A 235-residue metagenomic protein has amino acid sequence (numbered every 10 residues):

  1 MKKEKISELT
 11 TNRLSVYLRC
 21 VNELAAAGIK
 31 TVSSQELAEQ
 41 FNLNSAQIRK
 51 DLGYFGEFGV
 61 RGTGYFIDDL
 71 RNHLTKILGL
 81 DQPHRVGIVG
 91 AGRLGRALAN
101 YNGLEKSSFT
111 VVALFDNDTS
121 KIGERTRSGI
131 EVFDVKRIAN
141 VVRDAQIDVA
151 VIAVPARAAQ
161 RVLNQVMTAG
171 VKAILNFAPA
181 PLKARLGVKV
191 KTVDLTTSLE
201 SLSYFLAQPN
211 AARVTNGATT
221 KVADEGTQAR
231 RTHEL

Functional and structural regions predicted by a protein language model:
M1-K30: Extreme N-terminal segment that seeds HTH/winged-HTH DNA-binding domains in transcriptional regulators
C20-A25, S128-G217, V222, H233-L235: Phosphate-bearing ligand-interacting subdomains that bind or position ATP/ADP/UDP/GDP/NAD(P) or nucleotide-linked
T31, Q35, Q40-R85: HTH-adjacent hinge/linker in prokaryotic transcriptional regulators
A91: Glycine-rich Rossmann-fold phosphate-binding loop(s) that bind the pyrophosphate of adenine dinucleotide cofactors
L94: Hydrophobic/small residue at the entry helix of a nucleotide-binding pocket
E105-S128: NAD(P)-binding Rossmann-fold cofactor-contacting core
